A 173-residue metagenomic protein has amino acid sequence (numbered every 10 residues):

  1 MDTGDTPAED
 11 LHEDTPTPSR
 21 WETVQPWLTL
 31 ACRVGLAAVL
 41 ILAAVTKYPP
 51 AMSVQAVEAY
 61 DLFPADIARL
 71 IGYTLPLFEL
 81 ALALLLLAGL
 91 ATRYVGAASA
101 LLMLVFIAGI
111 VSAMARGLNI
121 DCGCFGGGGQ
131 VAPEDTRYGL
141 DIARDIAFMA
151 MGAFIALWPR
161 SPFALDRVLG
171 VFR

Functional and structural regions predicted by a protein language model:
M1-P49, A88-R173: Extended, low-polarity transmembrane helix blocks
Q25-L28, V54-V57, L80-L82: Short hydrophobic/aromatic-rich motifs at helix boundaries and adjacent loops
A43-L75: Solvent-exposed, well-ordered loop and adjacent helix/strand elements within mature globular domains that form
I71-A88, L101: Hydrophobic alpha-helical transmembrane segments
